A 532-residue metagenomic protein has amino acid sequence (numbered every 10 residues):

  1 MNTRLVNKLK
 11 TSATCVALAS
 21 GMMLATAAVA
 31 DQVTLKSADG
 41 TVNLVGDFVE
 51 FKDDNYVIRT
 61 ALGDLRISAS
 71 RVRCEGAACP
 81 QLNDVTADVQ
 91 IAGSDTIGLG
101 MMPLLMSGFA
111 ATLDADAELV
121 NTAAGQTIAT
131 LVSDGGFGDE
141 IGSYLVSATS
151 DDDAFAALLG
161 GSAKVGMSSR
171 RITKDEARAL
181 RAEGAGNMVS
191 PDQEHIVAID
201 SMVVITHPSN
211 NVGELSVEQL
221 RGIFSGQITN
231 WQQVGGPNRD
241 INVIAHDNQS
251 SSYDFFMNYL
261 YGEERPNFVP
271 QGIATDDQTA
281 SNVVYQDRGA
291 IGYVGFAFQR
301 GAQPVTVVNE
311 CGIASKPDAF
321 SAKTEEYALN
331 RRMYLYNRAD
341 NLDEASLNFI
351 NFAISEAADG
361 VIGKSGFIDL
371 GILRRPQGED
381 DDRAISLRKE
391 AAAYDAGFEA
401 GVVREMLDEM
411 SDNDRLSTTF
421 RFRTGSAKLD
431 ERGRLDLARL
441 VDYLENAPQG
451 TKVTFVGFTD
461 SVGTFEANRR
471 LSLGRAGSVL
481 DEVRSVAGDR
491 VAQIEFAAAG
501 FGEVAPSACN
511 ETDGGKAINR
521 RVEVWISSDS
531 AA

Functional and structural regions predicted by a protein language model:
N2-A28: Gram-negative bacterial Sec-dependent N-terminal signal peptides
L9, A61, R520: Extracellular interaction modules
Q32-L435, R439-P448, A492, A532: Exported/periplasmic ABC-transporter solute-binding proteins
G93, R415-G425, L437-A476, F496-A508: Short, surface-exposed beta-strand segments enriched in small/polar/acidic residues
S133, D139, A148, D153 (+1 more regions): Periplasmic OmpA-like peptidoglycan-binding domain that tethers envelope proteins to the cell wall
R332, G450-K452, N519-R521: Structural motif
